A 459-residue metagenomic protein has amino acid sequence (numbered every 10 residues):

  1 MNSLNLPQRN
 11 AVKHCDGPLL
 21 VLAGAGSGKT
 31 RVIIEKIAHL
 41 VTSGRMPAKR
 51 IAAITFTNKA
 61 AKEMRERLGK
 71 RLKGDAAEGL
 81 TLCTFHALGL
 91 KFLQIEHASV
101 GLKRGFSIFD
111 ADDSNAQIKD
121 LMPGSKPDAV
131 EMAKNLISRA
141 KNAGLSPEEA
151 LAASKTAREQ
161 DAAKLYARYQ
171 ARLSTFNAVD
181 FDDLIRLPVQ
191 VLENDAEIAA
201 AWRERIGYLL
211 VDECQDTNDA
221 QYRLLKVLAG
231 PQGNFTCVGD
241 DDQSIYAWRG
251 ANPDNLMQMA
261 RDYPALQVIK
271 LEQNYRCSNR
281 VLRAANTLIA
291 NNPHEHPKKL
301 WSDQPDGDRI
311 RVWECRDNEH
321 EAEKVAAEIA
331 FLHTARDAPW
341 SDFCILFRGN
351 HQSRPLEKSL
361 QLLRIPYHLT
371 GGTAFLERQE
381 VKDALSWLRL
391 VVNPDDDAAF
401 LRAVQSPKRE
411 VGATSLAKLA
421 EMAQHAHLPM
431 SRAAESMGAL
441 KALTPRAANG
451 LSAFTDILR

Functional and structural regions predicted by a protein language model:
M1-D16, A220: N-terminal pre-P-loop "Q-motif" helix
L4, I33, A53, L82 (+3 more regions): Conserved SAM-binding loop
D16-L19, A38-Y208, G233, P253 (+10 more regions): A basic/glycine-biased coupling hinge at the interface between accessory DNA-binding modules
G24-A25, F56: P-loop (Walker A) phosphate-binding loop of NTP-binding proteins
A25-I33, I37, A48, H97 (+5 more regions): Helicase P-loop NTPase motor core
S27-T30, Y208-V211, Q215-H294, K298-D303 (+2 more regions): Conserved helicase motor core of SF1/SF2 NTP-dependent helicases
T30-H39, M64-R65, Q221-Y222: Motif I (Walker A/P-loop) of helicase-class P-loop NTPases
L88, D262-Y263, Q304-R309, L332-R459: ATPase/helicase motor core of nucleic-acid motors
